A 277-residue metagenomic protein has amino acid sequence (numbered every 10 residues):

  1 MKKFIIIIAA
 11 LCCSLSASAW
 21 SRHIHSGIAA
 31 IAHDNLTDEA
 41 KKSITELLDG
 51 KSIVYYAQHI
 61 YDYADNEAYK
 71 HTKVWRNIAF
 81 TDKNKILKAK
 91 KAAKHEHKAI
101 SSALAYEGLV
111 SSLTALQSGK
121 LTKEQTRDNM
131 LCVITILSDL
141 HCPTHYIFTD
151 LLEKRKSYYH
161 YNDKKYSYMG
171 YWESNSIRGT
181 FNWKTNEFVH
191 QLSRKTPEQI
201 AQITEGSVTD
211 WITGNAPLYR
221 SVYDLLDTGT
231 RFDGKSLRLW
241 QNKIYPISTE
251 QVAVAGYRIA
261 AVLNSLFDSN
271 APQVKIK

Functional and structural regions predicted by a protein language model:
M1-F4: Positively charged n-region of N-terminal signal peptides that target proteins for export
I6-I8: Sec-dependent N-terminal signal peptides
S14-S16: N-terminal signal peptide c-region/cleavage motif recognized by signal peptidases
S18-I136, P143-K277: N-terminal, motif-rich segments that launch catalysis or mediate targeting to/interaction with membranes, typified by
